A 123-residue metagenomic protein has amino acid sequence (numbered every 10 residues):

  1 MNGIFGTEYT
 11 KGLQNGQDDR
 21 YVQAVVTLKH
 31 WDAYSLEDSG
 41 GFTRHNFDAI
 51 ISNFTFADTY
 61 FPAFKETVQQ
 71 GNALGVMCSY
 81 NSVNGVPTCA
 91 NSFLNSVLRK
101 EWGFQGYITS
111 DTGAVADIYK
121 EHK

Functional and structural regions predicted by a protein language model:
M1-K123: Glycoside hydrolase catalytic-domain context in secreted enzymes
